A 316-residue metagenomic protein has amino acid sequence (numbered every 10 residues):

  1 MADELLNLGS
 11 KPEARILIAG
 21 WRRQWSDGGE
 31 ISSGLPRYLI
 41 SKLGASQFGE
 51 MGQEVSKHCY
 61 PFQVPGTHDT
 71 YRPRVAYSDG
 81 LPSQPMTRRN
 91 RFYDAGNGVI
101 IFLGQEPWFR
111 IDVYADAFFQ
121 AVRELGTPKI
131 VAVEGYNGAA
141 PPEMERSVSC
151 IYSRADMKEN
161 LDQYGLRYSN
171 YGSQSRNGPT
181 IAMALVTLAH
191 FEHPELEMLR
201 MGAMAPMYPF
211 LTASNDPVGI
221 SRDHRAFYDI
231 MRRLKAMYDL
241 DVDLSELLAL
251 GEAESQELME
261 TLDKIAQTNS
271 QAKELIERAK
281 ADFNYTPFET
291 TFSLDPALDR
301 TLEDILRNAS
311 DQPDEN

Functional and structural regions predicted by a protein language model:
M1-T127, G138-N316: Accessory terminal and edge-of-domain segments that mediate assembly/interaction and cofactor placement around
